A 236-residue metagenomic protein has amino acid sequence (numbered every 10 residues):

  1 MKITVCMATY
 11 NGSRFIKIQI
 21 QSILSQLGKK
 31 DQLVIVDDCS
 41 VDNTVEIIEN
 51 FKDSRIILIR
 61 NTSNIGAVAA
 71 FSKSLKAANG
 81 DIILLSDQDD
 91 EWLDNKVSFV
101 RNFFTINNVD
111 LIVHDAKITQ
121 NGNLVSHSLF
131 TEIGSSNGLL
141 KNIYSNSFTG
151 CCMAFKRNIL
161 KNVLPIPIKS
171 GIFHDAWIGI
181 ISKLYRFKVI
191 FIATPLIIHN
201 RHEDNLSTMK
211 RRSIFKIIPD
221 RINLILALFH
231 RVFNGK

Functional and structural regions predicted by a protein language model:
G12-S25: Short, well-formed alpha-helical segments that are part of the catalytic scaffolds of diverse glycosyltransferases
F15-K17, D42-N50, N95: Acidic helix N-cap motif at the loop->helix transition within catalytic regions of sugar-transfer enzymes
D31-C39, I59-R60: Short beta-strand/loop segment that forms part of the nucleotide-sugar
D37-E46, S63, I118: A conserved acidic beta->alpha catalytic loop
N61-A78: Glycine-rich, basic loop-to-helix element that forms the pyrophosphate-binding segment of sugar-nucleotide handling
I83: Short aromatic/hydrophobic "clamp" motif used to bind/position activated sugar donors
V97-S126: Conserved donor NDP-sugar-binding/catalytic core segment of glycosyltransferases
G138-K210: Conserved nucleotide-sugar donor-binding catalytic segment
